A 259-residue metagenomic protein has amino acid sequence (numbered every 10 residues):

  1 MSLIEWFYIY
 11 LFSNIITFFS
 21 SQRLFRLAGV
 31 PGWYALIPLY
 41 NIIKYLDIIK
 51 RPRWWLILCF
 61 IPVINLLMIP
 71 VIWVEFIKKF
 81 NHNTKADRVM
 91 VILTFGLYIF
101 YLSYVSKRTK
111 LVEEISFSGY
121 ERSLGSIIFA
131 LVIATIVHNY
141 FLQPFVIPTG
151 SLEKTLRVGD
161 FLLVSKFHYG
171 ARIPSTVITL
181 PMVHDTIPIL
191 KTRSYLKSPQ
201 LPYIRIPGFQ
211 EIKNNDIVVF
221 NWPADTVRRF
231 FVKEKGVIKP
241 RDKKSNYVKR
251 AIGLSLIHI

Functional and structural regions predicted by a protein language model:
M1-F19, R23-R26, Y45-D47, E75 (+1 more regions): Protein maturation boundaries and topogenic segments
G32-A35, N41-L93, L97-Y101: Hydrophobic alpha-helical segments
V248-I252: Short beta-strand-centered aromatic/proline hotspots
I257-I259: Conserved small/polar residues in nucleotide/adenosyl-binding loops
